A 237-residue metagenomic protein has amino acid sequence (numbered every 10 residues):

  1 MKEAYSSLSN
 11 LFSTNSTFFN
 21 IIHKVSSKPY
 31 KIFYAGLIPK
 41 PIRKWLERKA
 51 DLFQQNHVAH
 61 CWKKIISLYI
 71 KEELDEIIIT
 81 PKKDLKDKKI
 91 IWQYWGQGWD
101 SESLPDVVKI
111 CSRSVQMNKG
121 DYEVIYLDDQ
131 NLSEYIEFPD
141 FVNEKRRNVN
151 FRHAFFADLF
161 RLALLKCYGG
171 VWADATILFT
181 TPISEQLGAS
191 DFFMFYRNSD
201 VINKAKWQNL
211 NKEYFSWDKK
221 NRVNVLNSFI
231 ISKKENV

Functional and structural regions predicted by a protein language model:
M1-S27: Intrinsically disordered, low-structural-confidence terminal and linker regions
V25-D140, K234: N-terminal anchoring/stem segment of glycosyltransferases
K88, L159, V225-F229: Extracellular structured ligand-interaction cores
Y94, D128, A173-A175, T181 (+3 more regions): Short His-Asn-centered micro-motif
W99-S103, V107, N148-A157, D218: Conserved aromatic-histidine-acidic binding/catalytic patches
E123-L159, A163: Active-site-proximal specificity loops/subdomain of glycosyltransferases
A154-K204: GT-A fold catalytic core of metal-dependent nucleotide-sugar glycosyltransferases, centered on the diacidic
A189-V237: Conserved catalytic core of nucleotide-sugar-dependent glycosyltransferases
